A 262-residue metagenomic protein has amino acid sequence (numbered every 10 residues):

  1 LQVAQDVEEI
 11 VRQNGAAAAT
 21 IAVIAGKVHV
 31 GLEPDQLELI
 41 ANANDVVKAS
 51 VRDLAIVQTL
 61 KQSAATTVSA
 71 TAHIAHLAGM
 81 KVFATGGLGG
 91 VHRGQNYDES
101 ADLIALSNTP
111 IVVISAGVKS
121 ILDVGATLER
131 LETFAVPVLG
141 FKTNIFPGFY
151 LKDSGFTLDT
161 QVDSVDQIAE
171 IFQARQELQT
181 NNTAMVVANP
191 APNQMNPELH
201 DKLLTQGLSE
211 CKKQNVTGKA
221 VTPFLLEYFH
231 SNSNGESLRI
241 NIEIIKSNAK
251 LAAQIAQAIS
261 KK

Functional and structural regions predicted by a protein language model:
L1-D6, A126-T133, F149-Y150, S154-T157 (+2 more regions): Short, solvent-exposed amphipathic alpha-helical segments in soluble enzyme and RNA/protein-processing domains
L1-T59, L178-N193, H200, E210-K212: Glycine-rich nucleotide/cofactor/substrate-binding loop typically near the N-terminus or early in the first domain
R12-Q13, I74-L77, V82-A84, D98 (+4 more regions): Solvent-exposed alpha-helices and their adjacent loops that cap or buttress functional pockets in soluble metabolic
A18-V23, A64, V82-G87, V113-S115 (+2 more regions): General beta-strand structural signal in soluble alpha/beta enzymes
V23-G26, G87-G90, A116-K119, F141-F146 (+2 more regions): Short, ordered loop/turn segments at secondary-structure junctions
T67-V68, G94-S107, I111-E132, V165-E170: Active-site glycine-rich loop that binds ribose-phosphate moieties when present
F149-E177: Anionic-ligand binding region
T183-I244: A C-terminal functional module that forms or caps the active site or interfaces directly with catalytic machinery
